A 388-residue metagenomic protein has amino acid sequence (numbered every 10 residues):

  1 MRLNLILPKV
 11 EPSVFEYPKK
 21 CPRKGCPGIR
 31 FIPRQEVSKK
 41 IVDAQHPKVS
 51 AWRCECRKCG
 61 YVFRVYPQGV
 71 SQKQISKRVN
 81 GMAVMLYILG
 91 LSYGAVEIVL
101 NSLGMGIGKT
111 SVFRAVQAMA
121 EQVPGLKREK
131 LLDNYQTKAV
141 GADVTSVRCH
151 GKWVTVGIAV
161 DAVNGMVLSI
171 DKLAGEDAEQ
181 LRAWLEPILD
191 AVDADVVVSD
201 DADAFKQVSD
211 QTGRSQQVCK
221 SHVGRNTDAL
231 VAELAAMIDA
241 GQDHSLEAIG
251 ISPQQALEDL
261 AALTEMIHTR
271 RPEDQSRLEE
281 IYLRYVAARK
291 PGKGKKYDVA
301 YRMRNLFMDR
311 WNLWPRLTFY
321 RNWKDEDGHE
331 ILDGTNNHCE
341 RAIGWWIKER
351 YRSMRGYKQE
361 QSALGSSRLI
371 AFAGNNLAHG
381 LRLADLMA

Functional and structural regions predicted by a protein language model:
L7-K20, A44-S50: Short, flexible, mixed-charge glycine/proline-rich loop motifs that serve as phosphate/nucleic-acid-contacting
K19-K24, C54: Cys/His-enriched microdomains
I29-L86: Basic, short loop/linker segments at the boundary and entry of helix-turn-helix/winged-helix-like folds
E55, S102-V198, A202-V208: RNase H-like nuclease fold core
L86-L91, I347: Short helix-to-turn junction characteristic of helix-turn-helix DNA-binding domains, especially the helix
L89-L100: Short, charged amphipathic recognition helices of the HTH superfamily and cognate SANT/SANTA-like modules
S199-A202, K206, L246-A388: Acidic/histidine-rich catalytic cores and adjacent linkers of DNA breakage/strand-transfer/modification proteins
S199-H244: Conserved beta-strand -> loop -> alpha-helix junction used to position metal-binding or nucleic-acid-contacting
